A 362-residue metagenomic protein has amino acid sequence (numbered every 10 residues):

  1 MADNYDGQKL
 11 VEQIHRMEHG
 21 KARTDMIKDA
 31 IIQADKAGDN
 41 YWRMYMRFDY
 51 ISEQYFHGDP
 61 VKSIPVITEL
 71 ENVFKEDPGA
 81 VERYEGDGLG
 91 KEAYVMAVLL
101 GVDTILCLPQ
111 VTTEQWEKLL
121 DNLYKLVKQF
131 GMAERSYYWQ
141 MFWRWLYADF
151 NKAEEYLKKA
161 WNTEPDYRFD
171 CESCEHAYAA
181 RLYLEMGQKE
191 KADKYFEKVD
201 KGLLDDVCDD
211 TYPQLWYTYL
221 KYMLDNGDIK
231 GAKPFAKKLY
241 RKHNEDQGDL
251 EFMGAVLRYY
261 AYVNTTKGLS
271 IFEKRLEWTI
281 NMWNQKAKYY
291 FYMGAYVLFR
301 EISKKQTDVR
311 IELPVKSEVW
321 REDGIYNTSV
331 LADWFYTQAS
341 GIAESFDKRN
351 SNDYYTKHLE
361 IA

Functional and structural regions predicted by a protein language model:
A2-V11, R23, R43-M44, E92-L99 (+5 more regions): Generic helix N-cap/helix-start motif at coil->alpha-helix transitions
Q8-R16, D29-I32, Y41-D59, D87-L106 (+2 more regions): Non-membrane alpha-helical segments in proteins
R16-D29, G58-G79, C107-N122, W145-K159 (+3 more regions): Helix-turn-helix repeat elements of alpha-solenoid scaffolds
I31-D39, E71-A80, L123-M132, K158-D170 (+3 more regions): Solenoid-like repeat scaffolds
E53-Q54, R144, L182, Y222 (+3 more regions): TPR/TPR-like alpha-solenoid repeats
K118-Y195, V199-G202, D209-P213: Solenoidal tandem-repeat scaffolds enriched in leucines and small polar residues
G231-K316: Active-site/pore-lining binding-face segments in mid-to-C-terminal subdomains
W278-A362: C-terminal non-catalytic interaction modules
